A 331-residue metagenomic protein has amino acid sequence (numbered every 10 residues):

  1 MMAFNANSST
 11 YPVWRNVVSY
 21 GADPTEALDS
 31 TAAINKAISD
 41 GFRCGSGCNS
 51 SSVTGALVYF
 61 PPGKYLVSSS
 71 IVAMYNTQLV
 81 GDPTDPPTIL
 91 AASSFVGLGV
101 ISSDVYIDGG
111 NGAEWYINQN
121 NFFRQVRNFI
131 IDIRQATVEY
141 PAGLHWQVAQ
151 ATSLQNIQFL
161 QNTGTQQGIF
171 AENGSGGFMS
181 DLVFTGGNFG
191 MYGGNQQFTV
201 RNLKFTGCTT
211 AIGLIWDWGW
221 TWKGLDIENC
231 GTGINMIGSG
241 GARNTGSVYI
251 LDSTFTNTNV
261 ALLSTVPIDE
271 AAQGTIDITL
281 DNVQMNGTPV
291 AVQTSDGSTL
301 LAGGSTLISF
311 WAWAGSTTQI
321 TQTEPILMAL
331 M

Functional and structural regions predicted by a protein language model:
M1-L57, V67-V72, Q78-G143, Q147-Q155 (+9 more regions): Extracellular "leader-to-stem" segments immediately downstream of a signal peptide or signal-anchor in secreted/lumenal
P61-G63: A secondary-structure boundary/capping signal
G187, C208: Short acidic active-site motifs
G190-M191, I212: Sensory modules in modular signal-transduction proteins
